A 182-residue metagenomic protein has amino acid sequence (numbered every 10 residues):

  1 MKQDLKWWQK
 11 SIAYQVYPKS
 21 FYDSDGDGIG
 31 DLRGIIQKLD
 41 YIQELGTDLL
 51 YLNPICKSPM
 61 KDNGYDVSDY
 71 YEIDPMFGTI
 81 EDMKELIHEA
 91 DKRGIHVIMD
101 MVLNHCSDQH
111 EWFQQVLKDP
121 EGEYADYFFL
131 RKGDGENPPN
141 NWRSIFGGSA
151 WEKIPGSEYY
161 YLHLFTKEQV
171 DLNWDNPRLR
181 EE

Functional and structural regions predicted by a protein language model:
K2-E181: Acidic/aromatic-lined carbohydrate-recognition and catalytic surfaces of CAZymes acting on diverse glycans
